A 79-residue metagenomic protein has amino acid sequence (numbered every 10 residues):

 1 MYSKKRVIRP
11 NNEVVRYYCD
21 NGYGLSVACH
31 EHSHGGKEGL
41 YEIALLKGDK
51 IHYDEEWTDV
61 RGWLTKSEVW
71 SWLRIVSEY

Functional and structural regions predicted by a protein language model:
M1-Y79: Catalytic phosphate/metal-binding cores of nucleic-acid and nucleotide-processing enzymes, i.e., regions that mediate
